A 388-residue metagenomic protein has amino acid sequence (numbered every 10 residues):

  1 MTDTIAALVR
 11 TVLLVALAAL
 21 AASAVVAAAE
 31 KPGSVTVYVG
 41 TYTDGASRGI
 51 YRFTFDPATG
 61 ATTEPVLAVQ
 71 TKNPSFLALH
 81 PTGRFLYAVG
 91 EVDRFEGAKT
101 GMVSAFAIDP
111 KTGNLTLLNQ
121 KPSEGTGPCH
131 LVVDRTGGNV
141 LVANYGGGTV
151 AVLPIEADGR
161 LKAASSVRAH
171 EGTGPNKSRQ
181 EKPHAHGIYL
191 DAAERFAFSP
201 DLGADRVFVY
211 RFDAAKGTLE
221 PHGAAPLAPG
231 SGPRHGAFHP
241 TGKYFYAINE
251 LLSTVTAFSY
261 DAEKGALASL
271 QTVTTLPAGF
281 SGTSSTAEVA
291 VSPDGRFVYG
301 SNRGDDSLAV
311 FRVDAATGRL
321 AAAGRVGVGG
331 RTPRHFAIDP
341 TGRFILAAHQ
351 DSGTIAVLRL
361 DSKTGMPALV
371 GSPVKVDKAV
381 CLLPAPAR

Functional and structural regions predicted by a protein language model:
T11-A24: Bacterial N-terminal signal peptides
E30-F55: An edge-strand/N-cap motif at the start of beta-rich repeat modules
P32, A46, T71-T82, E124-N139 (+5 more regions): Beta-rich, blade/repeat-based domains predominating in secreted/periplasmic proteins but also intracellular
T43-A46, V92-E96, G146-T149, A204-D205 (+3 more regions): Short glycine/acidic-enriched loop and turn motifs that connect beta-strands
T54-G60, F106-G113, L153-K162, R211-T218 (+3 more regions): Short loop/turn segments immediately following beta-strands, especially the blade-tip and inter-blade linker loops
T63-V69, L117-K121, G174-S178, E220-P226 (+3 more regions): A short beta-strand motif characteristic of beta-propeller blades
E64-V133: Blade-loop segments of beta-propeller domains
